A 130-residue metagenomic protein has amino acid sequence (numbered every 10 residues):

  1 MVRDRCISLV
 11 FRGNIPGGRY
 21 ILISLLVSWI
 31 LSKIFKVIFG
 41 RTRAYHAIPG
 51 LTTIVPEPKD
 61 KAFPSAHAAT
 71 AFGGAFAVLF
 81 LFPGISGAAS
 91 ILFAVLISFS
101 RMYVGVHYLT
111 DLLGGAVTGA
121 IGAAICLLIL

Functional and structural regions predicted by a protein language model:
M1-I7, L92: Hydrophobic alpha-helical transmembrane segments
C6-L31: Interfacial segments of alpha-helical transmembrane regions
F11, I38-F39, I129-L130: Helix-loop junctions at the membrane-solvent interface of multi-pass transporters, primarily the C-terminal
G13-G18, I34, I38, E57-A66: Hydrophobic alpha-helical transmembrane segments
S28-R43: Transmembrane alpha-helix/helix-exit interface in multi-pass inner-membrane proteins
R43-P49: Peri-membrane helix termini and adjoining interfacial loops of integral membrane proteins
P49-L130: Membrane-embedded catalytic cores of phosphoryl/pyrophosphoryl-handling enzymes
